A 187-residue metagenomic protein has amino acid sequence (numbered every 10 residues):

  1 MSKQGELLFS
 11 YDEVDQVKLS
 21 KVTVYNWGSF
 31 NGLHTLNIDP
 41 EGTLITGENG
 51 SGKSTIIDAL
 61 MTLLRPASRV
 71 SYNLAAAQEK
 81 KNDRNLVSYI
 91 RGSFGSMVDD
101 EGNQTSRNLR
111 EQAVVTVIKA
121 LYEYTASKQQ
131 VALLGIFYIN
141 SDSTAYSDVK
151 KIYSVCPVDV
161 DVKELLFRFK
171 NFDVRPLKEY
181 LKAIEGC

Functional and structural regions predicted by a protein language model:
M1-A183: Extreme N-terminal "head/tail" segments of very large remodeling/mechanoenzyme assemblies
